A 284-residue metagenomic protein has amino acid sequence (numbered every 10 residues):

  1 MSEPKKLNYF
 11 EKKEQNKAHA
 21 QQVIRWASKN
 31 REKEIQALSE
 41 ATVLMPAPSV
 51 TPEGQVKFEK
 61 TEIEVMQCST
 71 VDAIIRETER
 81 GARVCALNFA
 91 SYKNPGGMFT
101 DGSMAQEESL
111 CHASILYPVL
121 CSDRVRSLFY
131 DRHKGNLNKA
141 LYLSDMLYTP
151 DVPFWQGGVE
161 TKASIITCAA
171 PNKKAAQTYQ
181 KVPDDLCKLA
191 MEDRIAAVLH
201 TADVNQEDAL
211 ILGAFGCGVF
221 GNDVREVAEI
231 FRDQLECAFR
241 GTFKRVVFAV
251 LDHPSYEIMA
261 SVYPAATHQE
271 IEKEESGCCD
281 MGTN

Functional and structural regions predicted by a protein language model:
M1-L210, A214-N284: Macrodomain-like recognition of ADP-ribose-binding/processing modules
